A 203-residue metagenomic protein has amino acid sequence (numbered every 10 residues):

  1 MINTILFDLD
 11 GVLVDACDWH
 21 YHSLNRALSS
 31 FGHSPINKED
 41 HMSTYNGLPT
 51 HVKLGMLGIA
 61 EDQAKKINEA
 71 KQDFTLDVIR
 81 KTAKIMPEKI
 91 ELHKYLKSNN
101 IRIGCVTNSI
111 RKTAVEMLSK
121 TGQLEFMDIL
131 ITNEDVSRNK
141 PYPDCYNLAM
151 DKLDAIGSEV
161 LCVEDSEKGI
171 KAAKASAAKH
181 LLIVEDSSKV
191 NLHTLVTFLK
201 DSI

Functional and structural regions predicted by a protein language model:
M1-N3, K94-K97, I110-I203: Asp-based, Mg2+/Mn2+-dependent phosphohydrolase catalytic module
I2-I90, K94-Y95: N-terminal helical cap/lid subdomain that shapes the substrate entry/recognition surface in HAD-like hydrolases
L13, E39-S43, V78-K81, I103 (+4 more regions): Generic anion/oxyanion-binding catalytic loop in active/binding sites
D15, C105-T107, L182-I183: Hydrophobic residues in well-ordered beta-strands that form the structural core
W19, L28-S29, D77-R80, C105-T107 (+3 more regions): Short linear motifs at secondary-structure transitions and domain/linker junctions
H33, I59, N99-I101, A178-K179: Short phosphate-binding/catalytic loops that engage adenosine nucleotides
D77-C105, R111, V115, P143: Short, acidic loop-to-helix structural element flanking the phosphoryl-transfer center in phosphate-processing enzymes
